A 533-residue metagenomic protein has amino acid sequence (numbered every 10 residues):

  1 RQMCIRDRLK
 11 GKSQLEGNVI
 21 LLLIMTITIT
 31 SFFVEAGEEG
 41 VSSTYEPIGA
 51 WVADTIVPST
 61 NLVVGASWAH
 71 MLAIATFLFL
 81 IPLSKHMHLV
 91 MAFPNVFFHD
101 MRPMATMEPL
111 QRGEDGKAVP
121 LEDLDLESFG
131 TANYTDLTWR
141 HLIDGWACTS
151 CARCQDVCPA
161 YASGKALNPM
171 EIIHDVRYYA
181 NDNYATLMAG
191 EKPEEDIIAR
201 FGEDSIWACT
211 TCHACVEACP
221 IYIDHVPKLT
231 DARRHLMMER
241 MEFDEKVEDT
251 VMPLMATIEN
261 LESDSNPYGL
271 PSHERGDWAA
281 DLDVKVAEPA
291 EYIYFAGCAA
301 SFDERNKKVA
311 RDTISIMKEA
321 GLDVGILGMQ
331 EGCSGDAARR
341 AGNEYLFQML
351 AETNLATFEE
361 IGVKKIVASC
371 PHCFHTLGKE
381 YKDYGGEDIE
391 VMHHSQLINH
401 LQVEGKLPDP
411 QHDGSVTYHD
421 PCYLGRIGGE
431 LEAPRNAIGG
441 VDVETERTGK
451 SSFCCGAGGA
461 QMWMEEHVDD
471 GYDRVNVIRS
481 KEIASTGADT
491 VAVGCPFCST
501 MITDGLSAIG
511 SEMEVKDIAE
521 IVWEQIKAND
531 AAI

Functional and structural regions predicted by a protein language model:
Q2, D136-G145, L167-I173, A180-E331 (+2 more regions): Iron-sulfur-cluster electron-transfer modules
Q2, R6-D125, T131: Membrane-embedded alpha-helical bundles of multi-pass integral membrane proteins
F79-I206: Ferredoxin-type iron-sulfur electron-transfer modules and their immediate structural context
P120-E127, A147-C148, I206-C209, K406-P408 (+1 more regions): A glycine-rich, aromatic-flanked flexible loop/lid motif
C158, C219, I502: Cysteine-centered loop/knuckle micro-motif
A296-E390, Y423-I533: Cofactor-cradling patches in redox/metallo enzymes
N399-S415: Acyltransferase donor/substrate-recognition loop-hinge adjacent to the catalytic core
Y418: Hydrophobic alpha-helical positions that pack around
